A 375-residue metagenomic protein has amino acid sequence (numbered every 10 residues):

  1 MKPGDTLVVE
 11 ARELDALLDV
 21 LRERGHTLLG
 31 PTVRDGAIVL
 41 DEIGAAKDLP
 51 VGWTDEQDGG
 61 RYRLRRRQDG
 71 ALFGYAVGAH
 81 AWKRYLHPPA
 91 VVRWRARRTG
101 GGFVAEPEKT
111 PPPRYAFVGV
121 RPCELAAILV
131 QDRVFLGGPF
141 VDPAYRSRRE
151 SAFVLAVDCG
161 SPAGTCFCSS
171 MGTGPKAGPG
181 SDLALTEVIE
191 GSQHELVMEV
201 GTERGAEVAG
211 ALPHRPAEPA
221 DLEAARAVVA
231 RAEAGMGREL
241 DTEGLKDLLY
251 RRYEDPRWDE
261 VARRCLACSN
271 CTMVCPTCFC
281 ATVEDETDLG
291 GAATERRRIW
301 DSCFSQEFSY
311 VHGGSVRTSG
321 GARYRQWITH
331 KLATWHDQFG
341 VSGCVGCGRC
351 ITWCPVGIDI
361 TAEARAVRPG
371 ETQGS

Functional and structural regions predicted by a protein language model:
M1-Y250, P256-W258, C278, L289: Iron-sulfur-associated redox domains of electron-transfer enzymes in respiratory and anaerobic energy metabolism
E13-L17, C271, I299, D359: General structural feature for long, well-ordered alpha-helical segments within catalytic domains of soluble enzymes
R24, C268, C347: Single, functionally critical "micro-switch" positions that shape active/binding sites and transmembrane helices
T27, C271, C350: Residue-level detector of anion-binding/catalytic polar loops
G30, V274-C275, W353: A generic structural-conservation signal
G191-Q193, D259-E260, L266-N270, R298: Short gly/pro-enriched beta-turn/loop segments at secondary-structure junctions
T242-R263, A281-S375: Ferredoxin-type iron-sulfur electron-transfer modules in oxidoreductases and energy-metabolism complexes
R263-V283: Basic (Lys/Arg-enriched) interaction patch that binds polyanionic ligands
